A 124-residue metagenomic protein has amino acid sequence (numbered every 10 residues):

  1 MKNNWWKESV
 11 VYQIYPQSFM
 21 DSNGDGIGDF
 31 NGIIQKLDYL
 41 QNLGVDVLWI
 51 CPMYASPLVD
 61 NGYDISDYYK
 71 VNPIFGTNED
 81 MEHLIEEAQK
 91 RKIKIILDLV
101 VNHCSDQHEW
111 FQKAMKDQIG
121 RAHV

Functional and structural regions predicted by a protein language model:
M1-R121: Acidic/aromatic-lined carbohydrate-recognition and catalytic surfaces of CAZymes acting on diverse glycans
